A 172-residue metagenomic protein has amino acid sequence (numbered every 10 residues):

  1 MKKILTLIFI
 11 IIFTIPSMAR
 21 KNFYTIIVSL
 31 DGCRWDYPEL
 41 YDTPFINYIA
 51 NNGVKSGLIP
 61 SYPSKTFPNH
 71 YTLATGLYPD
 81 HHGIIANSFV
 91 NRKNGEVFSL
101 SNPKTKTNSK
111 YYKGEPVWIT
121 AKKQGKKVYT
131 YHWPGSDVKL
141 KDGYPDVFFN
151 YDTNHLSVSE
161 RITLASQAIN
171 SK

Functional and structural regions predicted by a protein language model:
I4-F13: Sec-dependent N-terminal signal peptides
S17-K21: Boundary at the C-terminal end of the N-terminal hydrophobic targeting segment
N22, R34, D42-F45, N69-H70 (+3 more regions): Stable alpha-helical elements in mature extracytoplasmic
N22-R34, Y48-I49, L73, A121 (+1 more regions): Beta-strand elements within well-structured catalytic alpha/beta cores of enzymes that handle phosphate/sulfate esters
V28-C33, I59-Y62, Y131-S136: Active-site-proximal beta-strand/loop segments in catalytic clefts of secreted hydrolases
P38-H82: Short, structured active-site-proximal loop/turn typified by the sulfatase FGly-forming signature C/S-X-P-X-R
Y78, H82-K172: His/Asp/Glu-rich, glycine-adjacent segments that coordinate divalent cations and/or stabilize oxyanion chemistry on
